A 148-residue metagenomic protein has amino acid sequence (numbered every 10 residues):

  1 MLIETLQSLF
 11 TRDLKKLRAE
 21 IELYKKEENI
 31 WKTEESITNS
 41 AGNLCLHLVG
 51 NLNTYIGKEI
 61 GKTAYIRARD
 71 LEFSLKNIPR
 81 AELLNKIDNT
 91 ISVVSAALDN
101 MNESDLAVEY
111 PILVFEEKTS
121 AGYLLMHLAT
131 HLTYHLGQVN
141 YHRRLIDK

Functional and structural regions predicted by a protein language model:
M1-K15: Extreme N-terminal tail/first-helix region
Q7-T11, E28-L71, I112-K148: Short, contiguous alpha-helical
L14, R18-K25, V49, N53-I56 (+3 more regions): Structural signal for well-ordered, non-membrane alpha-helices
A19-E22, L106-I112: Acidic-glycine-rich active-site phosphate/pyrophosphate-binding loop
K26-E27, R69, N102, L106: Glycine-rich, flexible loop/turn motifs
L75-V108, Y123-H131: Acidic/histidine-rich alpha-helical segments that form the ligand environment of transition-metal centers
